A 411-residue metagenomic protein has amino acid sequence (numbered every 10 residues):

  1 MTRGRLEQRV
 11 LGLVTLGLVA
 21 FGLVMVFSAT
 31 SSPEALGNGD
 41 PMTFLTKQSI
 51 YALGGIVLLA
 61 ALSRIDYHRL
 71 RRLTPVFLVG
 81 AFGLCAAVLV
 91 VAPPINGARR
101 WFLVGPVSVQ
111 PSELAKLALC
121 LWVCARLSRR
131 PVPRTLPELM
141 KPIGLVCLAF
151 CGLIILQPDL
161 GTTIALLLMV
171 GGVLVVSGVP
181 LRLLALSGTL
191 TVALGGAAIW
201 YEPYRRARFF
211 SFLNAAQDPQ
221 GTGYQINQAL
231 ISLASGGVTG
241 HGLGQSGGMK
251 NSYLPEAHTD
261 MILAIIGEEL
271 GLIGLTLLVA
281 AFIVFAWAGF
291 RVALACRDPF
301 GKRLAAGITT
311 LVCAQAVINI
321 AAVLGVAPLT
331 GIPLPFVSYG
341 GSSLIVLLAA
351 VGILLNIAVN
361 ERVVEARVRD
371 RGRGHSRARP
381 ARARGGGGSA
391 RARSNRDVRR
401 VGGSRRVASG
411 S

Functional and structural regions predicted by a protein language model:
M1-R5: Short, Lys/Arg-rich, polar N-terminal cytosolic tail immediately upstream of the first transmembrane signal-anchor
L11-S28, E34-Q225, A264-A322, A349 (+1 more regions): Hydrophobic alpha-helical transmembrane segments of multi-pass inner membrane proteins, especially in bacterial systems
A20, G325-R367: Transmembrane alpha-helices of multi-pass inner-membrane enzymes
S28-S32, S232-S235, S246, S338 (+1 more regions): Short linear Ser/Thr-Pro motifs
G105-A115, L156-P158, G237-G242, G331-L344: Glycine/serine-rich anion-binding loops at beta->alpha junctions that coordinate negatively charged ligand groups
A165-L166, Q245-K250, A281, V323-P333 (+1 more regions): Re-entrant/interfacial helical elements at transmembrane boundaries that shape and gate the permeation pathway
S211, A215-I262, I273-G274: TM-adjacent membrane-interface loops and short helices in multi-pass inner/ER membrane proteins
